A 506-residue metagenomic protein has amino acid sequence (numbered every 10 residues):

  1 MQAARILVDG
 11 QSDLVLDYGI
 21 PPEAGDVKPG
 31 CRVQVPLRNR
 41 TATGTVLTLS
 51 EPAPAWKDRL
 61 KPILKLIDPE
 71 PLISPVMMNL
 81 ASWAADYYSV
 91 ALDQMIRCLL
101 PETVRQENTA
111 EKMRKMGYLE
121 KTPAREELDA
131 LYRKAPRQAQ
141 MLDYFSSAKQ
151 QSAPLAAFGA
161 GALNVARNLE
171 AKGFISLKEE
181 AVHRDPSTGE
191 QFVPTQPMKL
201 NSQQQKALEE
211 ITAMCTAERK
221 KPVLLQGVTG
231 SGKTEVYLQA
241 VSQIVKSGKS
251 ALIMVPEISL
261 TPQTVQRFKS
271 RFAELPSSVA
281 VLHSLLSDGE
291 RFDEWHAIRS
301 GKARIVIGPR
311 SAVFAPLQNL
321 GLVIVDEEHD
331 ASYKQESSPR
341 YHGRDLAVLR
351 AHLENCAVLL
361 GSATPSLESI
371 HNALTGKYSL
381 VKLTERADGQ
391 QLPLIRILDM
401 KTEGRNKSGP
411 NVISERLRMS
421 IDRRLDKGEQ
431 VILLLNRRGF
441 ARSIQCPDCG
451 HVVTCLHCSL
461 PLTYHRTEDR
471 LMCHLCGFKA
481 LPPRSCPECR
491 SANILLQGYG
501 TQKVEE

Functional and structural regions predicted by a protein language model:
M1-S362, S369, L374-Q390, L425-D426: Accessory, non-ATPase domains that flank or precede helicase/AAA+ motor cores in DNA-metabolism machines
R32-V35, M419, G428, E506: C-terminal helicase module of SF1/SF2 nucleic-acid helicases/translocases
T48, V281-H283, L360, K382 (+4 more regions): Structural signal for conserved beta-strand scaffold positions within catalytic alpha/beta enzyme cores
A53, L286, P365, A387 (+4 more regions): Residue-level detector of flexible, active-site-proximal loop/helix-junction positions within diverse enzyme catalytic
T188-G189, D326-D330, L394-T402, S485-C489: Gly-rich Lys/Arg/Thr-decorated short loops/hinges at beta-loop-alpha junctions or inter-strand turns that position
P194-T195, V223-T229, I395-G409, G477 (+1 more regions): Glycine-rich phosphate-binding "P-loop"
L349-G361, S366-P447: Conserved interdomain linker/interface between the two RecA-like ATPase lobes of SF2 helicase motors
V412, D426-E505: Cys/His-rich short segments
